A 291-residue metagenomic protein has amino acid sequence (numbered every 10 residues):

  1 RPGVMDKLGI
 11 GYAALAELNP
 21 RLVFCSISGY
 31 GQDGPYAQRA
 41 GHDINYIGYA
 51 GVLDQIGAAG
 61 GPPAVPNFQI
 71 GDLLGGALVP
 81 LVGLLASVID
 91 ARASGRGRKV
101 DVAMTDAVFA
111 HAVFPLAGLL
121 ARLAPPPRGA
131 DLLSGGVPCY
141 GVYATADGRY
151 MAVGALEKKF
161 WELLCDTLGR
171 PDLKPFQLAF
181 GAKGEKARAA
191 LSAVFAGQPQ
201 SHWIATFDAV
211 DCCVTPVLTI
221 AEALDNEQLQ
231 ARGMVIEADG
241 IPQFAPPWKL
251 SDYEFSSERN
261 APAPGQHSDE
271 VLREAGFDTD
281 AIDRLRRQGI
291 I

Functional and structural regions predicted by a protein language model:
G3, L8, G51, E227 (+2 more regions): Short glycine-centered helix-capping/turn motifs at secondary-structure transition points
D6-L156: Active-site-adjacent "lid/gating" segments in soluble enzymes
L81-L85, A117, W161-C165, S192 (+1 more regions): Predominant activation on well-ordered alpha-helical scaffold segments within soluble catalytic domains
P138-V210, V214: Aromatic-enriched alpha-helical interface/lid elements that frame and gate functional surfaces
P175, G181, A238-R284: Flexible, small-/acidic-enriched active-site or ligand-binding loops
P175-A189, L218-D225, I241, A281-I291: Short linear loop/turn motifs
A209-E258: A glycine-rich dinucleotide-binding beta-alpha-beta segment and adjacent secondary-structure elements that constitute
